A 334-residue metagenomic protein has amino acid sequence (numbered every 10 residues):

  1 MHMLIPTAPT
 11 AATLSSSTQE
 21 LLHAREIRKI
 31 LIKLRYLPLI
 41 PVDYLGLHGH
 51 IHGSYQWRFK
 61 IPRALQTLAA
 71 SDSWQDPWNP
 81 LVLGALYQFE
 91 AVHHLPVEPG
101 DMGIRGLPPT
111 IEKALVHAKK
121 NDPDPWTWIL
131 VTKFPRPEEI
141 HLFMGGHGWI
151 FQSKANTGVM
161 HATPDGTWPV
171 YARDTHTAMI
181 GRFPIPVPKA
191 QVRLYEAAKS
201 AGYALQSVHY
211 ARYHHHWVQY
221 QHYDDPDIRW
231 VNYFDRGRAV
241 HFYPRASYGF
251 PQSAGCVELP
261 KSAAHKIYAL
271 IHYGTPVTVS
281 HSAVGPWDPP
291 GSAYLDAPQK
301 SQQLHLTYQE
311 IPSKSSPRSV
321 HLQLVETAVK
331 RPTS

Functional and structural regions predicted by a protein language model:
M1-V187, Q191-L194, G291: Cell-envelope/ECM-targeting effectors and their regulatory/trafficking segments
P186-S334: Exported/periplasmic cell-wall-interacting domains
